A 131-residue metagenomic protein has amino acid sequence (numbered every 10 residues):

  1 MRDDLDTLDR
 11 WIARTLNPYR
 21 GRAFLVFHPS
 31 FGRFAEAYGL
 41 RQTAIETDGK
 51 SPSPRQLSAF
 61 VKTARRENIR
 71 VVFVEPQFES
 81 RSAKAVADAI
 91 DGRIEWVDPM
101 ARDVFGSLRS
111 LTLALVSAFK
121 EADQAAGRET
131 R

Functional and structural regions predicted by a protein language model:
M1-R131: Extracytoplasmic metal-acquisition and chelation regions
